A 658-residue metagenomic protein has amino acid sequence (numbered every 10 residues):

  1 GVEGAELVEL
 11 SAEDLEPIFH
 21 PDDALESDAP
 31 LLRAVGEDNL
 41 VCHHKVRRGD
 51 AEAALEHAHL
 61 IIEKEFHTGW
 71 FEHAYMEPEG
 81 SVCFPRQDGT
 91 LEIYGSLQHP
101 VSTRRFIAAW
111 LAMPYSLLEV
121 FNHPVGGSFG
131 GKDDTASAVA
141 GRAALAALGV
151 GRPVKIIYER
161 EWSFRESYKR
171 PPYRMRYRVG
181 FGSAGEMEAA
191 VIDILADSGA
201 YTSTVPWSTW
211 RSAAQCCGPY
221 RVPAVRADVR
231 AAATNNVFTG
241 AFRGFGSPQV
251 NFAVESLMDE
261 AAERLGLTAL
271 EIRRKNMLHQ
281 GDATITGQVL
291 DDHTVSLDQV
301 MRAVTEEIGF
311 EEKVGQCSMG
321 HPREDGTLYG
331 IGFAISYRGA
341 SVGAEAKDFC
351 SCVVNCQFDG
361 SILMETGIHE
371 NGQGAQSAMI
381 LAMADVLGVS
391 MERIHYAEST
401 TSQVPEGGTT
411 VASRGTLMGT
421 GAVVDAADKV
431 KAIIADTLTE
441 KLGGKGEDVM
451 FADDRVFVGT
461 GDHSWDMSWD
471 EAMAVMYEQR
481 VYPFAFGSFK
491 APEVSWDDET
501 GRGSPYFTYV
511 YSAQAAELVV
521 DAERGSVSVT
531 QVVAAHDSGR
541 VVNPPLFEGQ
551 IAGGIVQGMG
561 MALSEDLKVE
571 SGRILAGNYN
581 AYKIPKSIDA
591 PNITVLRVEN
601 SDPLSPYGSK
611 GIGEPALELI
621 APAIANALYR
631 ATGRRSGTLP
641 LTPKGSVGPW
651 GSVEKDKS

Functional and structural regions predicted by a protein language model:
G1-A535, Y629-T632, G645, P649-E654: Structural alpha/beta core scaffold segments of enzyme domains
F245, T410, R414, V598-A616: Amphipathic, heptad-repeat alpha-helical segments used for oligomerization and assembly
V304, P545, G549-A581: Active-site "cap" helix and flanking loop/linker of ATP-utilizing ligase/carboxylase catalytic domains
G326-A340, I574-I593, D602: A glycine-rich dinucleotide-binding beta-alpha-beta segment and adjacent secondary-structure elements that constitute
Q376, A515, V520, G560-E565 (+2 more regions): C-terminal substrate/ligand-recognition segments
E392-E398, K586-S609: Generic long, charged, amphipathic alpha-helical segments
G539-N543: Cytochrome P450 core scaffold surrounding the K-helix E-X-X-R motif and the conserved "meander" helix-loop region
P640-T642, S658: Membrane-interface anchoring segments and C-terminal beta-barrel signals
